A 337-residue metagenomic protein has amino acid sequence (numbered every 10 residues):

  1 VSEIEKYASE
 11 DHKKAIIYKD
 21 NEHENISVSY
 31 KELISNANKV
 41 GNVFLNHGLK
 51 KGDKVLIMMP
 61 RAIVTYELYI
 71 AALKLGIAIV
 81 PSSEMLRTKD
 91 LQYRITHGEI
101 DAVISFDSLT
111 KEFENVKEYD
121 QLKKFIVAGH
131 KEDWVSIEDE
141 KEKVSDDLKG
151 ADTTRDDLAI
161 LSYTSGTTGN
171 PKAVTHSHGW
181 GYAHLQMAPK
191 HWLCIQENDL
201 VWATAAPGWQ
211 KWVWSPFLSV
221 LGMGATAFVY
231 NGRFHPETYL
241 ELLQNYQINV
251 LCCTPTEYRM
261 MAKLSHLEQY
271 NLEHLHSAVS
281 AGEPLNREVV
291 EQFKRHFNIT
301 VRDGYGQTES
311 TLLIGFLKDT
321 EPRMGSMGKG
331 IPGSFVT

Functional and structural regions predicted by a protein language model:
E3-V28, G129: AMP-dependent adenylate-forming
E5, N46-H47, I70, K74-E140: Structural core segment of the AMP-binding/adenylate-forming
H12-K14, E132, E142-Y163, N170 (+1 more regions): Conserved pre-ATP/AMP-binding loop-to-beta segment of ANL
I16-A62, Y66-I70, R87-Q92, E138-D139 (+1 more regions): Conserved AMP-binding/adenylate-forming core of the ANL superfamily
S27-K31, A159-A183, L317: Conserved AMP-binding A3 loop
P60-V80, E84-T88, H97-A102, E197-L200 (+2 more regions): A short helix-loop-beta submotif of the ANL/AMP-binding
Y182-A203, P207-V250, K263-L264: Conserved AMP-binding/adenylation subdomain of ANL enzymes
G222, I248-C253, A262-R323, F335: Gly/Ser/Thr-rich phosphate-binding loop
